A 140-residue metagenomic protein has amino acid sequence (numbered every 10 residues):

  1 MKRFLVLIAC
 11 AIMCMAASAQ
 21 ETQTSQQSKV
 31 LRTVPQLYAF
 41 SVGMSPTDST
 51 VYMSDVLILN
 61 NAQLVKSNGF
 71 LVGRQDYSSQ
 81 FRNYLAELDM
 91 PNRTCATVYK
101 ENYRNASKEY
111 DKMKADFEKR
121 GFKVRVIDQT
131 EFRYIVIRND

Functional and structural regions predicted by a protein language model:
M1-T24: Bacterial Sec-dependent N-terminal signal peptides
C10, L31, L88-D89: Sterically constrained small-residue positions within well-ordered secondary structures of folded domains
E21-L31, L37: GIY-YIG nuclease catalytic motif and its immediate N-terminal context
S25-S28, F81-A86, M113: Intrinsically disordered, low-complexity boundary segments flanking structured domains
P35-A39, M44-V72: Short Trp-Ser/Thr-centered turn/loop motifs at beta-strand boundaries
K66-N92: Short, glycine- and small/hydrophobic-rich beta-strand elements in well-ordered beta-sheets
A86-D140: Surface-exposed, polar helix/loop patches in the mature regions of secreted/periplasmic/lumenal proteins that form
